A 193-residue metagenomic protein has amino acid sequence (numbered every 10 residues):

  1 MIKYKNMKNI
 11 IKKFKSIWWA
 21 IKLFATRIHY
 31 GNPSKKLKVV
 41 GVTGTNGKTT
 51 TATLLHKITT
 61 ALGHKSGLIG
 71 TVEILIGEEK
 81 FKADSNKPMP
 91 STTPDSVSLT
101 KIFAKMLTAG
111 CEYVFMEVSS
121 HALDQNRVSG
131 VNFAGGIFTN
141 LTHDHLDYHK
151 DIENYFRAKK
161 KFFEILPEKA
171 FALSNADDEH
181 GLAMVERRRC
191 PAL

Functional and structural regions predicted by a protein language model:
M1-G41, T50-G67, K101, K160: Short, basic phosphate-binding NTP loop
K35-L37, A109, A134-L193: Acidic, Mg2+-coordinating active-site environments of NTP-dependent enzymes
V42, I69, L99, E117 (+3 more regions): Residue-level signal for inorganic ion chemistry
G63-G77, S119: Short beta-strand-centered segment that lines the nucleotide-binding/catalytic pocket of NTP-utilizing
S66, Y113-V114, P191-A192: Hydrophobic anchor at the start of a short beta-strand that flanks the dinucleotide cofactor-binding loop
I76-K80, D84-N86, D144-H149: A short acidic, helix-capping loop that chelates divalent metal ions and anchors anionic groups
S85-M116: Conserved nucleotide-sensing/catalytic segment adjacent to the nucleotide-binding pocket in NTP-handling enzymes
H121-S129: Conserved helix/coil segment N-terminal to the catalytic DExD/H
